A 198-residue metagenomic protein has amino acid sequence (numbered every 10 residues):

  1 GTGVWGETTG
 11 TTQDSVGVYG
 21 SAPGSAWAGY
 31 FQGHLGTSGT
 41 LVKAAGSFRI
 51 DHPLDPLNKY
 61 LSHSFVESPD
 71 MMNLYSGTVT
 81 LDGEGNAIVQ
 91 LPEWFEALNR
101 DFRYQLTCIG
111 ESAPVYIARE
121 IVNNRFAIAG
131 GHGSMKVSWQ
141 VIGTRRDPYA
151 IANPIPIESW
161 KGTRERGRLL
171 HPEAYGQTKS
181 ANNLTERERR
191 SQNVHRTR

Functional and structural regions predicted by a protein language model:
G1-A45: Surface-exposed, glycine- and small/polar-enriched segments that build interaction surfaces at terminal
Y30-T197: C-terminal intramolecular chaperone/autoprocessing and neck/assembly modules of extracellular spikes and adhesins
